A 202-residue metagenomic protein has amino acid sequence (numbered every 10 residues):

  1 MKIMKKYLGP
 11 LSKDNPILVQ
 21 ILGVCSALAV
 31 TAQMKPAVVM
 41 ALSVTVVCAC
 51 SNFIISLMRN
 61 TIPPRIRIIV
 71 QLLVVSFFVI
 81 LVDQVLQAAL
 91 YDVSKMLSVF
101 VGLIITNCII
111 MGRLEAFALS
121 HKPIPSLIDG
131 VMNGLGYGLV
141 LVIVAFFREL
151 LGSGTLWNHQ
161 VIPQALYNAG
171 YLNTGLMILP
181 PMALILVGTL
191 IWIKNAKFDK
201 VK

Functional and structural regions predicted by a protein language model:
K5, L127-K202: C-terminal transmembrane helix-loop-helix hairpin of multi-pass membrane proteins
L11-V30, A41-L42, L186: The first (N-terminal) embedded transmembrane alpha-helix
L18-K35, N52-S56, V79-V85: Membrane-embedded alpha-helical segments in integral membrane proteins
V24-L28, V44-A49, S76-D83, I105-I109 (+2 more regions): Hydrophobic core segments of alpha-helical transmembrane domains in multi-pass membrane transport and ion-translocation
M34-C50, V70, S94-I105: Structural signature of hydrophobic alpha-helical transmembrane segments
S51-P64, M111-H121, I193-N195: C-terminal ends of transmembrane helices
I62-V75, M96-G102, D129: Cytoplasmic-side transmembrane-helix entry/capping segments in multi-pass membrane proteins
L81-M96: Transmembrane alpha-helix boundary signature
